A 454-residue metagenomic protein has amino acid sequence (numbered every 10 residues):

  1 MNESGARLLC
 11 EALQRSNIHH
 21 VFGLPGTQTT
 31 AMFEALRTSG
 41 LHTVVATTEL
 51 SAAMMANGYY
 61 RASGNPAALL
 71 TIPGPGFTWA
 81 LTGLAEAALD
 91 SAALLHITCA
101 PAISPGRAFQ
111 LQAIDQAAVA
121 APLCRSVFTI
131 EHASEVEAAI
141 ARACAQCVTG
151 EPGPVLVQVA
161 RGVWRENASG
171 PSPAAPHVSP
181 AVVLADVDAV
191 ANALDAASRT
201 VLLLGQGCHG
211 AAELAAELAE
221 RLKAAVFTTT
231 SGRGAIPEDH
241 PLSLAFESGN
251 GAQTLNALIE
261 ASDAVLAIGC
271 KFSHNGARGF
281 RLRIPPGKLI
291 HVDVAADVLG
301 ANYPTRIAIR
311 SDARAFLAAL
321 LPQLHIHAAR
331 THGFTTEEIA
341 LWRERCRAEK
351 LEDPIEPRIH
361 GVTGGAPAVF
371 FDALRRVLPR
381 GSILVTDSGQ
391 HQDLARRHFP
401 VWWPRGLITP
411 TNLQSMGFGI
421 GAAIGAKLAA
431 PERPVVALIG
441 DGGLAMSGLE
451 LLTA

Functional and structural regions predicted by a protein language model:
M1, S134, Q158, G170-S172 (+4 more regions): Phosphate/pyrophosphate-binding active-site segments
A6-L9, Q14, L24-R37, E344-A426 (+1 more regions): Active-site diphosphate/adenylate-binding microenvironment
R7-I18, G58-G64, A88, Q146-E151 (+5 more regions): Glycine-rich phosphate/diphosphate-binding loops that line cofactor/substrate pockets in enzymes
H19-G23, L41-V44, A62-P101, L203-L204 (+2 more regions): A short, small-residue-rich loop immediately preceding and capping a beta-strand
N57, R61, Q206-V292, W402-R433 (+1 more regions): Glycine-rich, anion-gripping cofactor-binding loops and their flanking helix/strand elements in enzyme active sites
I97, P105-Q112, R221, A261 (+6 more regions): Thiamine diphosphate
I97-A139, G232-R343: Glycine-rich, acidic loop regions that bind phosphate or pyrophosphate groups
I114, R142, Q146-A196, R343 (+1 more regions): Conformationally flexible catalytic loops at phosphate/diphosphate-handling active centers
